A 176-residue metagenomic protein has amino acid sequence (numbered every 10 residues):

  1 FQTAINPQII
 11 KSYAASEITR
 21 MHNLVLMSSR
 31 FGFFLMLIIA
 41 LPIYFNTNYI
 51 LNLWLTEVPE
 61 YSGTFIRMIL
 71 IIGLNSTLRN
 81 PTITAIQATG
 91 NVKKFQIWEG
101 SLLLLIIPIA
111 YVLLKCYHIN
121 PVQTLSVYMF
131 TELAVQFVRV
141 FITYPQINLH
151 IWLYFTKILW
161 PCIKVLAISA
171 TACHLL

Functional and structural regions predicted by a protein language model:
F1-S29, I83-A88: Helix-loop junctions and terminal segments of transmembrane helices in multi-pass membrane transport/translocation
N6-I9, I50-W54, I86, L113 (+1 more regions): Hydrophobic alpha-helical interface/terminus motif in multipass membrane transporters
H22-T77, L104-K115, A167, T171-L175: Alpha-helical transmembrane segments of multi-pass membrane transport and lipid-handling proteins
H22-V25, K94-F95, L149-I163: Membrane-helix boundary/juxtamembrane motif in polytopic membrane proteins
G32, I69, G73, E99-G100 (+2 more regions): Residue-level recognition of transmembrane alpha-helices in multi-pass small-molecule transporters/permeases
G90-K93, G100-F137, Y144-P145, L149-W152 (+1 more regions): Membrane-interface helix-loop junctions in multi-pass transport and translocation proteins
E99-I107, K157-I168: Small-residue-rich segments of transmembrane alpha-helices in multi-pass membrane proteins, especially helix faces
